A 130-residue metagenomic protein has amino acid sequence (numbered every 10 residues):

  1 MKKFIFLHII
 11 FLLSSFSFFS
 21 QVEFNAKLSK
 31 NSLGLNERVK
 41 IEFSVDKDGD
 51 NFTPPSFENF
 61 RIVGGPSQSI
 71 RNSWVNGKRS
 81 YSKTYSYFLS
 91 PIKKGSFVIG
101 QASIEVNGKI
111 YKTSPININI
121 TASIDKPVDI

Functional and structural regions predicted by a protein language model:
M1: GIY-YIG nuclease catalytic motif and its immediate N-terminal context
F4-S17: Sec-dependent N-terminal signal peptides
F19-I130: Regulatory and interaction patches adjacent to catalytic/ligand-binding sites in large macromolecular machines
